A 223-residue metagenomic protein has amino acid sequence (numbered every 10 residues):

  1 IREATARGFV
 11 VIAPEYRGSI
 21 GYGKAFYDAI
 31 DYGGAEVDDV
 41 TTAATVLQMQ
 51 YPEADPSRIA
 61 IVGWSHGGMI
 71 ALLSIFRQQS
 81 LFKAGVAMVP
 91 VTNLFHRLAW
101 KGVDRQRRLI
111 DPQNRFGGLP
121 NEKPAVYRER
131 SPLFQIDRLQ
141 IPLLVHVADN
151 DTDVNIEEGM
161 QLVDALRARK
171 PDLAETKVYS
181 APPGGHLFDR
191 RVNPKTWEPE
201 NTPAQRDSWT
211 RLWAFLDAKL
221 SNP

Functional and structural regions predicted by a protein language model:
I1-R7, A13-P223: Active-site-proximal cap/loop segments of hydrolase catalytic domains
